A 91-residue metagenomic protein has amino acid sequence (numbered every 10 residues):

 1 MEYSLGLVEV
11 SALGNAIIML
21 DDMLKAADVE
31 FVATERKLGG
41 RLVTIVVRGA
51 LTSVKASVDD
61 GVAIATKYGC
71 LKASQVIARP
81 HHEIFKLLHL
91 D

Functional and structural regions predicted by a protein language model:
M1-V10: Short glycine-/aliphatic-rich beta-strand segments at the starts of folded cytosolic domains
G14-A26: Short amphipathic alpha-helix segments
V29-T34, A73-S74: A short linear hydrophobic-aromatic micro-motif
R48-V54: Helix N-cap motif at beta-to-alpha junctions
S57-A63: Short amphipathic alpha-helices in soluble, non-transmembrane regions that often serve as interface/regulatory elements
K67-R79: Conserved short beta-strand edge segments in small beta-sheet-based binding/regulatory domains
E83-D91: Short, low-order "capping/linker" segments at domain edges
